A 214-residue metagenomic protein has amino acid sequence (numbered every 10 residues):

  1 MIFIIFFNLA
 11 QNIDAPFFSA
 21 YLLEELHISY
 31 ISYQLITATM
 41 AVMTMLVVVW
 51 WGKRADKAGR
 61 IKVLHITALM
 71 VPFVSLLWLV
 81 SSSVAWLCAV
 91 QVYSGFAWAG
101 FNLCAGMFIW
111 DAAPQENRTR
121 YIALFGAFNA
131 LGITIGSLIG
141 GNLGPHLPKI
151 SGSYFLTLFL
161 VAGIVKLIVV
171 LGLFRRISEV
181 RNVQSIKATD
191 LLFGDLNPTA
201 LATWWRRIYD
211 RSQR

Functional and structural regions predicted by a protein language model:
M1-P16, V92, R206-S212: Pair of pore-lining "gating" transmembrane helices in MFS-fold secondary transporters
P16-S32: Short amphipathic helix-loop junctions that connect adjacent transmembrane helices in Major Facilitator Superfamily/SLC
L46-G59, G144: Helix-to-loop junctions at the C-terminal end of transmembrane segments in multipass secondary transporters
K57-A68, I150-S153: Cytoplasmic membrane-interface "Motif A"-like loop-to-helix N-cap segments of 12-TM Major Facilitator Superfamily
K62-L77, G163: Structural signature of the two symmetry-related core transmembrane helices
L77-Q91: Helix-loop junctions at membrane interfaces in 12-TM secondary transporters
G100-P114: Intracellular juxtamembrane helix-capping segments at the cytosolic ends of symmetry-related transmembrane helices
G144-I164: A membrane-interface helix-boundary motif in multi-pass transporters
